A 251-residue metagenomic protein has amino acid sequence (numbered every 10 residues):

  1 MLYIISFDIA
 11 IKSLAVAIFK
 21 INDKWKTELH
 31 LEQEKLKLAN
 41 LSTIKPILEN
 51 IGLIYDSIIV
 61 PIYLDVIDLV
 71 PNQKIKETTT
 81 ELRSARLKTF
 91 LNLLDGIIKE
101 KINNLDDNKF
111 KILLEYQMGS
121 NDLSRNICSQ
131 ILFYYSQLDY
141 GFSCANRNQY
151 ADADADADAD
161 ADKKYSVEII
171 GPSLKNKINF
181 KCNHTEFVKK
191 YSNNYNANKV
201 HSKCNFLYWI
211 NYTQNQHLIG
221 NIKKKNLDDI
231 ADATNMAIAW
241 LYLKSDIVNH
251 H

Functional and structural regions predicted by a protein language model:
M1-H251: Phosphate- and other anionic-substrate recognition elements at nucleic-acid/protein interfaces
